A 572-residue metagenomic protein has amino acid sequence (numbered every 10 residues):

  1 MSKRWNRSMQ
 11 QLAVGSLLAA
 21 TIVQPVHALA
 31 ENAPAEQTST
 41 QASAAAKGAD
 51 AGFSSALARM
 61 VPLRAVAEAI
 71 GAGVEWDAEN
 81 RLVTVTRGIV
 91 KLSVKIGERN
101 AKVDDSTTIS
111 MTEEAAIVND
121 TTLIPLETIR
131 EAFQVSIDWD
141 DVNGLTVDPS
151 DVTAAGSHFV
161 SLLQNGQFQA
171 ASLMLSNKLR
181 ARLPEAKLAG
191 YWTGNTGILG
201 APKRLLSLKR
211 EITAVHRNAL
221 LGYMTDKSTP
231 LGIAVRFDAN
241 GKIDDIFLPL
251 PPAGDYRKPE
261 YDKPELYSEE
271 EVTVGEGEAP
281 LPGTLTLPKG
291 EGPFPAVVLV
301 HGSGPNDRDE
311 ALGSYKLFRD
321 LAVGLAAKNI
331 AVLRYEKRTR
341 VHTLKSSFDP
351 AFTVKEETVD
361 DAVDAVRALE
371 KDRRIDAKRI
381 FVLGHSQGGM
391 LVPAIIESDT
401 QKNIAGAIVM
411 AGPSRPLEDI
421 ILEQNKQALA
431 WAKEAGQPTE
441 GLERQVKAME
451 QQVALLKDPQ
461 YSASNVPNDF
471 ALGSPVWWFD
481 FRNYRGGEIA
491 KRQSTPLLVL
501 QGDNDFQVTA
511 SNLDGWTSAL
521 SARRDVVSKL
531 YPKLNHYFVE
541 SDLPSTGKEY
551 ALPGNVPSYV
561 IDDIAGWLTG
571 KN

Functional and structural regions predicted by a protein language model:
S2-Q11, V23-A154: Primary recognition of N-terminal secretory signal peptides and signal-anchoring hydrophobic helices
Q169-V215: Short solvent-exposed beta->alpha transition segments
P252-G292: N-terminal cap/lid segment of alpha/beta-hydrolase-fold proteins
L299-E357, A428-A432, E540-E549: Cap/lid segment of the alpha/beta-hydrolase catalytic domain
A351-R373: Alpha/beta-hydrolase active-site loop
T400-K402, G406-R492: Accessory cap/linker subdomain of secreted extracellular hydrolases
Q493, V499-Q501: Short beta-strand/loop motif that positions the catalytic acidic residue of the alpha/beta-hydrolase fold
Y537-F538, D542-N572: Catalytic active-site module of serine/aspartate enzymes centered on a nucleophile-bearing elbow/loop
